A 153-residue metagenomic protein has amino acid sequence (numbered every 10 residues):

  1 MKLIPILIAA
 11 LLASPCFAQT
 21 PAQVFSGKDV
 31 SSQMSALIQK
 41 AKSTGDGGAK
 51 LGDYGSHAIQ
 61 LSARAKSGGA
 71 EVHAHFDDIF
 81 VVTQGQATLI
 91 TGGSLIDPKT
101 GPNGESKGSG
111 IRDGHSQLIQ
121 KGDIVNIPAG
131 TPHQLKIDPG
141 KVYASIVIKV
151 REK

Functional and structural regions predicted by a protein language model:
P5-C16: Bacterial N-terminal signal peptides
P15-H75: A short, N-terminal "cap"/entry segment at the start of jelly-roll beta-barrel domains of the cupin/DSBH fold
L61, L89-T91, S145: Short hydrophobic/aromatic-rich beta-strand segments that constitute the beta-sheet cores of beta-sandwich/beta-barrel
E71, D78-V81, S116-Q117, I124-V125: His/acidic/aromatic-lined binding-pocket segments of jelly-roll/cupin-type domains and related regulatory beta-sandwich
A74-L95, P102-G110: Short, conserved beta-strand element in jelly-roll/cupin
P98-A129: Short acidic-glycine-tyrosine-enriched beta hairpin
L118-D123, G130-K153: Ligand-binding loop in jelly-roll beta-barrel domains
